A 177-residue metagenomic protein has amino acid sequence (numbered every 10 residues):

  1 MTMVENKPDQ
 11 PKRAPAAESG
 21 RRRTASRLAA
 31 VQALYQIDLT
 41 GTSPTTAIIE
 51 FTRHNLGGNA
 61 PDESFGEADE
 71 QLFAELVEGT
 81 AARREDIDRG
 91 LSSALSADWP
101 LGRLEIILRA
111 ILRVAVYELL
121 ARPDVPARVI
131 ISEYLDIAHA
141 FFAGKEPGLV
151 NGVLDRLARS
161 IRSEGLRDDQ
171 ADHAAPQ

Functional and structural regions predicted by a protein language model:
M1-Q177: N-terminal interaction/assembly modules
